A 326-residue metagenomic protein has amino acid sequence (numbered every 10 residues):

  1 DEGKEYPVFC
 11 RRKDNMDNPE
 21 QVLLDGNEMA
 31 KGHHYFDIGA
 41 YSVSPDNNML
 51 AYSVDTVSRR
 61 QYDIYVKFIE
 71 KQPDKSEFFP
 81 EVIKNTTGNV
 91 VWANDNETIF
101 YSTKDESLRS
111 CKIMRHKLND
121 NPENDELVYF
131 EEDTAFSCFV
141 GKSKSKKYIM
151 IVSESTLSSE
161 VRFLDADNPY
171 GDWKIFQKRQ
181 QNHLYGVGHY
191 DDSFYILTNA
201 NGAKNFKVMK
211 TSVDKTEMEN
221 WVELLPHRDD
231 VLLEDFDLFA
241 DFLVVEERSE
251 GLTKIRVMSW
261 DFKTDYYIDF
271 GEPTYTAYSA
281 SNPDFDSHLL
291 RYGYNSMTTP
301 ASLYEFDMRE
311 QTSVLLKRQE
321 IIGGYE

Functional and structural regions predicted by a protein language model:
D1-P7, A30-Y35, V54-D63, E81-T86 (+7 more regions): A flexible loop/linker signature enriched in serine peptidases of the S9 family
D1-S42, S53, F136-H189, E223 (+3 more regions): Non-catalytic accessory segments flanking enzyme active sites
K13-M16, I69-Q72, K117-N121, D165-P169 (+2 more regions): Short loop/turn segments immediately following beta-strands, especially the blade-tip and inter-blade linker loops
Q21-N89, N96, A240, V244-V245: A conserved hydrophobic secondary-structure block that centers on an alpha-helix together with its immediately flanking
N47-A51, I99, I149, F194-I196 (+2 more regions): Hydrophobic beta-strand positions that form the internal "hydrophobic ladder" of WD40/Gbeta-like beta-propeller blades
K75-S76, N89-E97, S102-L127: Hydrophobic, small-residue-rich alpha-helical packing segments that form membrane-like cores
S110-E154: Polar, glycine-rich mid-to-C-terminal structural blocks that act as macromolecule-binding/assembly scaffolds
M218-F239: Generic long, charged, amphipathic alpha-helical segments
